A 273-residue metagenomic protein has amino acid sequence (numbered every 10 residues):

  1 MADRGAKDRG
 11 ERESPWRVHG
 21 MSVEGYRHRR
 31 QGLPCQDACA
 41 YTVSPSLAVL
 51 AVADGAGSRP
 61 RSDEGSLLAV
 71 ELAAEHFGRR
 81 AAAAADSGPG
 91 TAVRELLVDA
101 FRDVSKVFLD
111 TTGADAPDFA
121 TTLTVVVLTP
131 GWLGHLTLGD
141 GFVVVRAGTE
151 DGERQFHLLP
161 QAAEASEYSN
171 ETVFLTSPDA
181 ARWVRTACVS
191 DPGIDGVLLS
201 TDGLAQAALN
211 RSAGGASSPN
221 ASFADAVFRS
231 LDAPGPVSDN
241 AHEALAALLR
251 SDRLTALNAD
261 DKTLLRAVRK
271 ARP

Functional and structural regions predicted by a protein language model:
M1-P273: PP2C/PPM-type serine/threonine phosphatase catalytic domain
